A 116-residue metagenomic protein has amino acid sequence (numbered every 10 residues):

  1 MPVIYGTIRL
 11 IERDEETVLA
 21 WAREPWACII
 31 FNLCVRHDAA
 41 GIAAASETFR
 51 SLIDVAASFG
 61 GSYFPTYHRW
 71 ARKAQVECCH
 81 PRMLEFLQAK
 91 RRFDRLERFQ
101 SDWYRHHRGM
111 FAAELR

Functional and structural regions predicted by a protein language model:
M1-C79: Substrate-recognition/cap regions that form aromatic- and gly/pro-loop-enriched pockets for small-molecule ligands
A57-R116: Activity-critical C-terminal alpha-helical subdomain
